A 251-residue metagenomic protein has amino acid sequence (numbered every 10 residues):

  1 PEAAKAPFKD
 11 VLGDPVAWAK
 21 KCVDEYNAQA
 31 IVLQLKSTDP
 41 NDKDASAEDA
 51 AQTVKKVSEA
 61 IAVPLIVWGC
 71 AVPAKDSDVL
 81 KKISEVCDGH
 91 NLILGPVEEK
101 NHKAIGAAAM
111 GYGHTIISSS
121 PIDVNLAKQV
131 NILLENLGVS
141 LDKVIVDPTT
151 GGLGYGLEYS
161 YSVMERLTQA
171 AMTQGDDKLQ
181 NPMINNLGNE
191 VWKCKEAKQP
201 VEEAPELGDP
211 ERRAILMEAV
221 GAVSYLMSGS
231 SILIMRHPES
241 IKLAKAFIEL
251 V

Functional and structural regions predicted by a protein language model:
P1-A17, D42-A45, G69-P73, G95-P96 (+2 more regions): Active-site mouth loops of central-metabolism enzymes
E2-A3, N27-V57, I61, W68-A74 (+1 more regions): Glycine-rich, proline-tolerant flexible connector loops at the mouths of alpha/beta enzymes
V11-V23, V79, L216-S224: Short, acidic/polar
K21-Y26, V54-A60, K81-D88, A104-Y112 (+1 more regions): Acidic (Asp/Glu)-rich catalytic clusters
N27-A28, A62, H114, S230: A structural motif
A30-I31, L65, V144, L233: Hydrophobic residues within beta-strands of alpha/beta enzymes
V72-D76, E99-H102: Short acidic loop-to-helix transition motifs that present clustered carboxylates
K100-F247: Catalytic alpha/beta core domains of metabolic enzymes, predominantly
